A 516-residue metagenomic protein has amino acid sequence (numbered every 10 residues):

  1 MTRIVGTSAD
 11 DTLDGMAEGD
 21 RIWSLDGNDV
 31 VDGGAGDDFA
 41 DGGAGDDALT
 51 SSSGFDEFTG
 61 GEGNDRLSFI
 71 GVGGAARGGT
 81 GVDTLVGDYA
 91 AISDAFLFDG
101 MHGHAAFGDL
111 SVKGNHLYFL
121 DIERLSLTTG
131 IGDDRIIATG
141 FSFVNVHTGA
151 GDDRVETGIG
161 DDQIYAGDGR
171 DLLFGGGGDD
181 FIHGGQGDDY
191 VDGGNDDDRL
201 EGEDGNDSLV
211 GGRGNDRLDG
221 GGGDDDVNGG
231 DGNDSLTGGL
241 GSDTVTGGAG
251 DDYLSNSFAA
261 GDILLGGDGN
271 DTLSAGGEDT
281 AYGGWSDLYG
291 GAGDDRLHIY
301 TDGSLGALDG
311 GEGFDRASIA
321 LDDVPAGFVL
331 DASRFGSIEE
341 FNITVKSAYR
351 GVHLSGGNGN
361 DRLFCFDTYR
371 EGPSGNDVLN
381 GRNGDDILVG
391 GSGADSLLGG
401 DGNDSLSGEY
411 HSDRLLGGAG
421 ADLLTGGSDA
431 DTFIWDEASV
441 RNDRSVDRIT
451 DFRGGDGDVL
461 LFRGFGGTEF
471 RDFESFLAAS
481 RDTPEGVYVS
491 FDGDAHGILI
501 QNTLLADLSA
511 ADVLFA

Functional and structural regions predicted by a protein language model:
M1-T2, K113-T128, D134-I137, G351-H353 (+1 more regions): Low-complexity acidic/polar repeat-biased segments
G6-D11, H102-V112: Short, solvent-exposed loop/edge segments of extracellular or virion-exposed proteins
D10-D99, D133, S142-T157, D161-R334 (+2 more regions): Acidic, glycine-rich calcium-binding repeat modules characteristic of RTX/beta-roll and related beta-solenoid repeat
D65, F107, D252, F341 (+3 more regions): Right-handed beta-helix
V82, F107-D109, F314, G351 (+3 more regions): A generic structural signal for beta-strand entry/edge sites
Y89-A91, D109-H116, I319-D323, S490-H496: Secondary-structure transition/turn motif
G100-H104, E123-R124, E312, A332-R334 (+1 more regions): A short, sequence-level motif marking secondary-structure junctions
D121, S126-T129, G261, T280 (+4 more regions): Residues in short coils/turns that link rungs of repeat/solenoid architectures in beta-rich domains
